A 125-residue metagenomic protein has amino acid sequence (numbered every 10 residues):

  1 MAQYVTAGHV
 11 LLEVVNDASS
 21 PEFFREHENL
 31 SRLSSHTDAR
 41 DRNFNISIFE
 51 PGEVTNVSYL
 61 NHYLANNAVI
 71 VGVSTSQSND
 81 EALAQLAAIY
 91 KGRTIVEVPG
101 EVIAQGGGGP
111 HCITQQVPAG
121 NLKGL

Functional and structural regions predicted by a protein language model:
M1-L125: Histidine/cysteine-enriched polar flanking segments
